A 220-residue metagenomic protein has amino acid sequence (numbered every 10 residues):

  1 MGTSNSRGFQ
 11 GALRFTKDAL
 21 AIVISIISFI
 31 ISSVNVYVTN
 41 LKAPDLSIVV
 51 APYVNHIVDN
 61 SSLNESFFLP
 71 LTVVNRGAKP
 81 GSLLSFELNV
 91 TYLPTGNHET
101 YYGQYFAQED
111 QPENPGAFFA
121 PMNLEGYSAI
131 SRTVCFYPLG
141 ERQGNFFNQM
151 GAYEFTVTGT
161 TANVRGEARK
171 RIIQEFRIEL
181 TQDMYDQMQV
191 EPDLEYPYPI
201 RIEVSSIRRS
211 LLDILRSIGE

Functional and structural regions predicted by a protein language model:
M1-E220: Membrane-aqueous junction of the first/signal-anchor transmembrane helix in small integral membrane proteins
